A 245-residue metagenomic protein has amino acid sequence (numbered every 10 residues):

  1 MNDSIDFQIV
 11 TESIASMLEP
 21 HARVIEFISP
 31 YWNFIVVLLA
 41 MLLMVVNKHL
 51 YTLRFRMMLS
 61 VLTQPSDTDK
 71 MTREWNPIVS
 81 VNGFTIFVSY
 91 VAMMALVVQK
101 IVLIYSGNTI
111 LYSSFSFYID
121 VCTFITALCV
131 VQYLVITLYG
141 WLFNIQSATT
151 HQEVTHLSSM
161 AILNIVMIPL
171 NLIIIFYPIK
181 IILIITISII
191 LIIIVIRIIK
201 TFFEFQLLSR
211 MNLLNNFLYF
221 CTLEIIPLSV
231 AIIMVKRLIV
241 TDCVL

Functional and structural regions predicted by a protein language model:
M1-V36, M93-N108: Long, highly hydrophobic alpha-helical transmembrane signal-anchor segments
S16-I25, S66-N82: Cytosolic juxtamembrane amphipathic/interface segments immediately preceding and feeding into a transmembrane helix
I28-M57: Hydrophobic alpha-helical membrane-embedded segments
L38-M41, G83-I101, A127, V131 (+4 more regions): Hydrophobic alpha-helical transmembrane segments of multi-pass integral membrane proteins
V98-C122, I185-F205: Hydrophobic alpha-helical transmembrane segments and immediately flanking/interface helices in integral membrane
L103-F176: Alpha-helical transmembrane segments with an aromatic anchor "belt"
I145-A231: Hydrophobic alpha-helical transmembrane segments and adjacent short intramembrane/lumenal linkers of inner/organellar
S229-L245: Juxtamembrane boundary at the C-terminal end of a transmembrane helix
